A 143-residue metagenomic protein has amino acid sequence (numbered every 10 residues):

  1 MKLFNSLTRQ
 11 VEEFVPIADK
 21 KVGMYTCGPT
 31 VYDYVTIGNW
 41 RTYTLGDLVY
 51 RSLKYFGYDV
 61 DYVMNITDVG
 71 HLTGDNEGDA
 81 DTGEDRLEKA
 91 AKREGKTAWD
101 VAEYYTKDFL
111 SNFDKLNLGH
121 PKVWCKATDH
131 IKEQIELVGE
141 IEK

Functional and structural regions predicted by a protein language model:
M1-K143: NTP-dependent nucleotidyl-transfer catalytic core
